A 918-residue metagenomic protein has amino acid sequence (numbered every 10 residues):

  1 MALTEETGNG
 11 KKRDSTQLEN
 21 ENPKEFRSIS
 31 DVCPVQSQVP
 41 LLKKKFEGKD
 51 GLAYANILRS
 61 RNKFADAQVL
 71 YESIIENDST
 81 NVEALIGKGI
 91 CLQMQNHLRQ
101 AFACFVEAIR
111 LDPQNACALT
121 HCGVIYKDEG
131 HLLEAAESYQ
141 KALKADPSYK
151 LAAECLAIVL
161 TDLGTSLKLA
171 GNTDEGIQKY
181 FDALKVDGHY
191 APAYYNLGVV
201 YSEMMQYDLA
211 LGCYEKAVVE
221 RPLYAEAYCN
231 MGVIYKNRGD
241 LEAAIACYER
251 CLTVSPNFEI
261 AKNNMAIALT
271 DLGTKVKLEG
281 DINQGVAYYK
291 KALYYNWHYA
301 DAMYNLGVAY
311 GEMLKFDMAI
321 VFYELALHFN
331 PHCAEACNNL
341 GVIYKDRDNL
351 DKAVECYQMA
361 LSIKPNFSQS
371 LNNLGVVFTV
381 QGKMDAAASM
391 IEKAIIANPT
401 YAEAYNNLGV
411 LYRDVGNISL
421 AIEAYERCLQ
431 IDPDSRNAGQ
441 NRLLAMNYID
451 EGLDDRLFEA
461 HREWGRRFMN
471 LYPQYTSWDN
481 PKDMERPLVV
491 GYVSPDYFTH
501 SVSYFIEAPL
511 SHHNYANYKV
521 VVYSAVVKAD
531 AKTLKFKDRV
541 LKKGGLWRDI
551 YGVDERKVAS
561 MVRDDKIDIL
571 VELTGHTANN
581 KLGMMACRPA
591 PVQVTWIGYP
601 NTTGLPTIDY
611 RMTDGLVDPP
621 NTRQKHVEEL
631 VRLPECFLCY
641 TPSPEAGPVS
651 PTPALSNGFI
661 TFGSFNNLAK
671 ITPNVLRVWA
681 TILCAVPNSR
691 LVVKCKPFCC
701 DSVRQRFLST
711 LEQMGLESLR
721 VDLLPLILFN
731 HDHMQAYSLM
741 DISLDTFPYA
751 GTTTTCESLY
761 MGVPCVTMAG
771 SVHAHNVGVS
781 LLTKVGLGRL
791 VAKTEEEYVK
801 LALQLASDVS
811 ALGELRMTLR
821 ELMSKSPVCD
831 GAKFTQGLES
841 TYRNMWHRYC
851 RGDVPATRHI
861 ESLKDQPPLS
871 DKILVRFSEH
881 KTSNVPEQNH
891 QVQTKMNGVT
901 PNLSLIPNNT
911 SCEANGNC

Functional and structural regions predicted by a protein language model:
M1-F659, R677, Q705-S718, L728-I742 (+5 more regions): Alpha-helical solenoid repeat scaffolds of the TPR/TPR-like class and their adjacent stem/linker regions that mediate
I57, P495-D496, S664-A669, K696 (+1 more regions): Conserved donor-binding loops in enzymes that form glycosidic bonds
V493, Y523, G663-F665, V692-K694 (+1 more regions): Short hydrophobic segments within beta-strands
L655-L711: Long hydrophobic segments that form regular secondary structure
V721-L723: Blade-edge beta-strand/turn elements of extracellular beta-propeller and related beta-sheet repeat scaffolds
L744, S758: Donor-sugar nucleotide-binding helix/loop cap in glycosyltransferases
T746-P748: A short structural motif in glycosyltransferase catalytic domains
